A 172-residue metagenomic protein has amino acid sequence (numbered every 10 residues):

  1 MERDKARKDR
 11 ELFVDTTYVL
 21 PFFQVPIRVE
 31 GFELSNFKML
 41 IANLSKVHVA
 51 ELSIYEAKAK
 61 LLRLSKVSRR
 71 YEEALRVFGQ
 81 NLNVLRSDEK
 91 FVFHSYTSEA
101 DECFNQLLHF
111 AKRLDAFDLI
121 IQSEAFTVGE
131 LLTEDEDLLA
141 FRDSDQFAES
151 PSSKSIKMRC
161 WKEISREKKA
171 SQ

Functional and structural regions predicted by a protein language model:
M1-E11, F110, F126-Q172: Acidic, PIN/NYN-like endoribonuclease modules and their adjacent C-terminal/linker elements
M1-S53, L61-V77, E167: Short, well-structured N-terminal submotif of metal-dependent ribonuclease cores
Y18-V19, S53, I120-I121, D137-L138: Alpha-helix capping/helix-boundary segments
M39, Q122-E124, F141: Hydrophobic/aromatic ligand-binding patch that stacks against planar heteroaromatic rings of cofactors or nucleotides
S45, K90-F93, I156: Short, conserved active-site loop motifs that form the nucleotide-linked donor/cofactor pocket
V77-K90: Low-complexity, serine/threonine/proline-enriched polar segments
S87-D137: Active-site neighborhoods of divalent-metal-dependent phosphate/nucleic-acid chemistry enzymes
